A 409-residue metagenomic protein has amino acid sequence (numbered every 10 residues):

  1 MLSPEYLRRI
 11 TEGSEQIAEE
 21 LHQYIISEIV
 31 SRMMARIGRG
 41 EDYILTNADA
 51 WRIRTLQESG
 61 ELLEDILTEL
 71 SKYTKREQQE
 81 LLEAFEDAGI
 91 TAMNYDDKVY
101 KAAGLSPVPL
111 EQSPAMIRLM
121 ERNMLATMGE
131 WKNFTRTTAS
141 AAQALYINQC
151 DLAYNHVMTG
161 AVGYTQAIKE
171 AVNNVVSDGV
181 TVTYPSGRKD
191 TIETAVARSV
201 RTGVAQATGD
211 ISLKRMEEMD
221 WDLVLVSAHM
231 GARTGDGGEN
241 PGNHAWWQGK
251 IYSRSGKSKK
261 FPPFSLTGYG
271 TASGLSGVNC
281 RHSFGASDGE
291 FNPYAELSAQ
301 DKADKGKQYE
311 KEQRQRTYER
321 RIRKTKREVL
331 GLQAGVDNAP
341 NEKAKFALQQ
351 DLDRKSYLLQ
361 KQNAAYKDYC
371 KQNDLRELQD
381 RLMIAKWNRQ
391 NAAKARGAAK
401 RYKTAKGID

Functional and structural regions predicted by a protein language model:
M1-A171, A299-D409: N-terminal leader/targeting and assembly helices and adjacent pre-domain segments
S3, S14, S27, S31 (+17 more regions): Generic serine detector
W131-V224: Contiguous, non-catalytic segments that form substrate-binding/exosite surfaces or channel walls
D190-G289, P293-L297: Acidic, glycine-rich two-metal-ion catalytic cores of nucleic acid-processing enzymes
